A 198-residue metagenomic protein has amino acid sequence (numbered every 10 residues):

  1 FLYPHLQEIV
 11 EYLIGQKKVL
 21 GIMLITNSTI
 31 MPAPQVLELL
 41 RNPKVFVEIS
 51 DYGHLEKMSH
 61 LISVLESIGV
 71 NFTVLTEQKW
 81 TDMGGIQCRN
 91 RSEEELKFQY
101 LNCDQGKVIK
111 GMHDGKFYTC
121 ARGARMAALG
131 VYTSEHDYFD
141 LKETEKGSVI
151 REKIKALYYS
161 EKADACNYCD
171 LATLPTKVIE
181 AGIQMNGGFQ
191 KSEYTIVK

Functional and structural regions predicted by a protein language model:
F1-N102: Conserved glycine-rich "GG(E/T)P / GGGxP" loop and the immediately following alpha-helix in the radical SAM core
C88-K198: Accessory C-terminal segments flanking Radical SAM cores
